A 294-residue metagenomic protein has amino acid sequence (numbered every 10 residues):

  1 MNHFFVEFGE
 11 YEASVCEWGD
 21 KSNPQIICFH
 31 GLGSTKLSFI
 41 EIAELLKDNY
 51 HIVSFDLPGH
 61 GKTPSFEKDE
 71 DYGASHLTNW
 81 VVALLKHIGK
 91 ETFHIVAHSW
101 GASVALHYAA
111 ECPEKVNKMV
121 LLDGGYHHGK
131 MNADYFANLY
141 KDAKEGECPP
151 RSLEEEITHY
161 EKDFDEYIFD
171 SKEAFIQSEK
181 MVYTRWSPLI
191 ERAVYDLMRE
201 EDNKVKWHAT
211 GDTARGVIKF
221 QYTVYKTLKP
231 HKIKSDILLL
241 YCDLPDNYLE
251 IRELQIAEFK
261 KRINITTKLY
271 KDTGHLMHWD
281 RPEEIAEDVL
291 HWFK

Functional and structural regions predicted by a protein language model:
M1-I27, K47-Y50, D69, G89-E91 (+6 more regions): Alpha/beta-hydrolase fold catalytic core
Y11, S54-V96, E111, A137-N138 (+1 more regions): Active-site loop/oxyanion-hole signature of alpha/beta-hydrolase fold enzymes
S14-S65: Conserved HGGG/HGGXW glycine-rich cap/lid loop of the alpha/beta-hydrolase fold
A97-G101, A105: Gly/Ala-rich beta-loop-alpha elbow adjacent to hydrolase catalytic centers
A110, M119-Y167: Flexible "cap/lid" loop of the alpha/beta hydrolase fold
Y160-P245: Alpha/beta-hydrolase
L228-T273: Conserved loop-alpha-helix segment in the C-terminal half of the alpha/beta-hydrolase fold that carries the catalytic
T273-P282: Catalytic histidine-centered segment of alpha/beta-hydrolase-like enzymes
